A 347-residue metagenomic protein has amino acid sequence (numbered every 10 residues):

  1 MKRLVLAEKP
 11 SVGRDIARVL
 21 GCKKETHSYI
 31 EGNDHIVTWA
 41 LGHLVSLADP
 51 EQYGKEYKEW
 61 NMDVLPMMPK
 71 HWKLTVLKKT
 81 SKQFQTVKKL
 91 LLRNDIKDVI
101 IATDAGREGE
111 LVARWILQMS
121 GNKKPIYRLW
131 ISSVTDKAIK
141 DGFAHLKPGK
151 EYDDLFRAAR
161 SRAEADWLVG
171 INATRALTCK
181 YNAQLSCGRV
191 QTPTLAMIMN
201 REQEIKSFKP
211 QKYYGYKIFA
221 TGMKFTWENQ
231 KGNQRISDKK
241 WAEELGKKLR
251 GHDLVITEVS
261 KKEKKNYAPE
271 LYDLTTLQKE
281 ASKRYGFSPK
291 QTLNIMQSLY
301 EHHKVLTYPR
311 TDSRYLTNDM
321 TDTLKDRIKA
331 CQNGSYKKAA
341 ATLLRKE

Functional and structural regions predicted by a protein language model:
M1-A163, L344: Intrinsically disordered, low-complexity regulatory segments
L6-E8, A40, A102-D104, F219 (+4 more regions): Generic beta-strand/beta-sheet core signal
L20, K24, M119-K124, K147 (+4 more regions): A generic secondary-structure signal for well-formed alpha-helical elements
I36, L44-K78, K89, L185-E301 (+2 more regions): Long, highly charged, low-complexity internal segments
W72-T75, K82-Q85, R93-N94, R114 (+2 more regions): C-terminal or mid-to-C-terminal helical accessory/interaction module adjacent to the motor/catalytic core
S132-I139, T275, I295-L306: Short, conserved phosphate-binding/catalytic loop or strand-edge motifs used in phosphoryl-/nucleotidyl-transfer
Y152, F156-R157, L168, I295 (+1 more regions): Extended, highly charged linker/hinge segments and catalytic-adjacent loops that couple domains and form adaptable
